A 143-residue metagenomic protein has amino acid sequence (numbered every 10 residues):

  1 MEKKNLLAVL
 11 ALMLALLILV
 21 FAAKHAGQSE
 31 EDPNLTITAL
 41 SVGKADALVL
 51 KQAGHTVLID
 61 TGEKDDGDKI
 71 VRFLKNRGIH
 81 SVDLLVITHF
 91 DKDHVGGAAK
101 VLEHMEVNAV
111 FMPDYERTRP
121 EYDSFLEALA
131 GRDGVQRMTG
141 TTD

Functional and structural regions predicted by a protein language model:
E2-D143: Non-globular, low-confidence helical/coil segments that flank catalytic cores
